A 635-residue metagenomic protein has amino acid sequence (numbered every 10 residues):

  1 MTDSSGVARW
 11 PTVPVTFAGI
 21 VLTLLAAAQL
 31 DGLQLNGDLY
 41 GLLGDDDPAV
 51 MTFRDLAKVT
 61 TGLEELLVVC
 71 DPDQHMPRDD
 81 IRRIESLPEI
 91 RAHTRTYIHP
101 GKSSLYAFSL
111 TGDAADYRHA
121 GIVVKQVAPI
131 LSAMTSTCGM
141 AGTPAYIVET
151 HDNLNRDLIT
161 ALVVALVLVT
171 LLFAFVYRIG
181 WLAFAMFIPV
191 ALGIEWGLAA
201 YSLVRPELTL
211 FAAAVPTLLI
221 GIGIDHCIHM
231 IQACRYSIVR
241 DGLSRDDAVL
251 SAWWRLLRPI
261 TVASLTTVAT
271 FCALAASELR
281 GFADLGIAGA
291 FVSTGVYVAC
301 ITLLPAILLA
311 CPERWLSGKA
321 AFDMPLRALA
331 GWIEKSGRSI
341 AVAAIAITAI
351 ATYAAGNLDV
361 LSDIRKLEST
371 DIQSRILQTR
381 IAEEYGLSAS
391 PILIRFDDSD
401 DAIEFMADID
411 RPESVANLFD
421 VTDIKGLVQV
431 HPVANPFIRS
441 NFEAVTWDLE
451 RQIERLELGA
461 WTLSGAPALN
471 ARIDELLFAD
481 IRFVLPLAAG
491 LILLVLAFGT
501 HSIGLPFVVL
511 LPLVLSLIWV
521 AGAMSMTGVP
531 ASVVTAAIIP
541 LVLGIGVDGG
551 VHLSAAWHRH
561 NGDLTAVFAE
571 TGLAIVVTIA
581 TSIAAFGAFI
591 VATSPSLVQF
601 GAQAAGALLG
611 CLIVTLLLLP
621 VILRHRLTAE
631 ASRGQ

Functional and structural regions predicted by a protein language model:
M1-G37, A115-R118, I122-D363, L456-Q635: Membrane-embedded transmembrane helical bundles of large multi-pass transporters/channels
L39, P48-F53, V59-L66, H75-M76 (+1 more regions): Juxtamembrane segments of multi-pass membrane proteins
D47, L87, L279, D371-I372 (+2 more regions): Serine-centered coil/turn micro-motif
A57-K58, T96, M140-T143: Short, surface-exposed recognition loops or helix-turn segments adjacent to catalytic cores
D71-P72: Generic low-complexity, intrinsically disordered segments
I81-T137, Q373-L496, L513: Structured non-transmembrane domains adjacent to transmembrane bundles in polytopic membrane proteins
